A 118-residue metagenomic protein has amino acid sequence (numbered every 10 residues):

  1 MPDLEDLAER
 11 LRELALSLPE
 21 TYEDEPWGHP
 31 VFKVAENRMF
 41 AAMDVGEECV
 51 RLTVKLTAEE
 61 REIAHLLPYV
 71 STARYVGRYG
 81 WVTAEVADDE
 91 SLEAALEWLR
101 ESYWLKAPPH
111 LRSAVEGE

Functional and structural regions predicted by a protein language model:
M1-E118: Charge-dense, helix-prone N-terminal extensions
